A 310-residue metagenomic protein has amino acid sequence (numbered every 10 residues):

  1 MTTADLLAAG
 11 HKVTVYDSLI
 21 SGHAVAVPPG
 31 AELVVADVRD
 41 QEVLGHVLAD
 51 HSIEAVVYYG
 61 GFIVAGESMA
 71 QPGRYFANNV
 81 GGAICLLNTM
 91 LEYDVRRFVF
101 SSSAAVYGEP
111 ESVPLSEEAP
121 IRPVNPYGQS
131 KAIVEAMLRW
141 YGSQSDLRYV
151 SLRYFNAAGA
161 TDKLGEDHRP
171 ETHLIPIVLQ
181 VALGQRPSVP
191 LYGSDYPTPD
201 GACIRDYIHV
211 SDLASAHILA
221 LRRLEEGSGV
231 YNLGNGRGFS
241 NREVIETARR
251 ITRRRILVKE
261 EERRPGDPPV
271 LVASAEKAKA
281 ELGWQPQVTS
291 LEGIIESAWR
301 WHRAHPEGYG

Functional and structural regions predicted by a protein language model:
M1-A157: N-terminal Rossmann-like NAD(P)+-binding domain of SDR-like oxidoreductases, especially those catalyzing
V25-V27, E111-V113, T161-E166, C203-I204 (+1 more regions): Short aromatic-enriched loop/helix-cap "lid" or pocket-rim segments at secondary-structure transitions that line
A65-M69, A160-G165, P199-G201: A short acidic, helix-capping loop that chelates divalent metal ions and anchors anionic groups
F76, V124-A132, H168-P176, D206-Y207 (+1 more regions): Short-chain dehydrogenase/reductase
I121, A157-A160, Y196-P199: A short, flexible beta-alpha/helix-coil linker loop
I177-G310: C-terminal substrate-binding subdomain of Rossmann-fold SDR/epimerase-dehydratase oxidoreductases
